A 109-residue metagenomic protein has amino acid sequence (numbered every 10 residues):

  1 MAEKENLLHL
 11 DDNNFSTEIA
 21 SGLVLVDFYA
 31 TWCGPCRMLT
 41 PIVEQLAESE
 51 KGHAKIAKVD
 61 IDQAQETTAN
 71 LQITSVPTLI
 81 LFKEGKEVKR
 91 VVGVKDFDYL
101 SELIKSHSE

Functional and structural regions predicted by a protein language model:
M1-G22, S106-E109: N-terminal leader/targeting and pre-domain segments
D11, D60-D62: Conserved acidic residues
G22, Y29-W32, S75: Short pre-active-site segment immediately N-terminal to redox-active cysteine/selenocysteine motifs in thiol-based
L25, M38-V59: Conserved helix-turn-beta segment immediately C-terminal to the redox Cys motif in thioredoxin-like folds
D27-Y29, L81: Structural cue for short, hydrophobic secondary-structure segments
C33-C36, L79: The canonical Cys-X-X-Cys-His
Q65, L71-I80: Structural micro-motif
S75, K83-E109: Non-catalytic, surface beta->alpha helical segment in thiol-disulfide oxidoreductase systems
